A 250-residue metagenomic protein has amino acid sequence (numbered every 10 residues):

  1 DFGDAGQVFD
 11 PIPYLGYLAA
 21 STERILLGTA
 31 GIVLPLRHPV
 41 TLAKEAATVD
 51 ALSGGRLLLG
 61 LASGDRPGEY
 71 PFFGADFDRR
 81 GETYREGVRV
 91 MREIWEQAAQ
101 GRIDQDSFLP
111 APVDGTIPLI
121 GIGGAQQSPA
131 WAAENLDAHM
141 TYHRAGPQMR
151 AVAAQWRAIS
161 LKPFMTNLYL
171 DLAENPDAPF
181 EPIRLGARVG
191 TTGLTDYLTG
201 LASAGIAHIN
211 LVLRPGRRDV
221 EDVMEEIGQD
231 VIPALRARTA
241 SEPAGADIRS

Functional and structural regions predicted by a protein language model:
D1-S250: Active-site-adjacent structural elements that line small-molecule/cofactor binding pockets in enzymes
